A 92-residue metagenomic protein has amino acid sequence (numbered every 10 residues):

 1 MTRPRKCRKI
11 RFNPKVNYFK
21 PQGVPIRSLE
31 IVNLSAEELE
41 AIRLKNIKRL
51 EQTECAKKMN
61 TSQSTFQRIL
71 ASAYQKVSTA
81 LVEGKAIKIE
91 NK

Functional and structural regions predicted by a protein language model:
K15-A36: Short, Lys/Arg-enriched anionic-surface-contact patches
A41-I42: Short alpha-helical "packing" element that flanks the helix-turn-helix/winged-helix DNA-binding module
K45, A56: The alpha-helix within a helix-turn-helix
I69-S72: Residues within the DNA-recognition helix of helix-turn-helix
Y74-L81: C-terminal flanking helix
E83-K92: Short, basic, alpha-helical segments at the C-terminal edge of helix-turn-helix-like DNA-binding modules
